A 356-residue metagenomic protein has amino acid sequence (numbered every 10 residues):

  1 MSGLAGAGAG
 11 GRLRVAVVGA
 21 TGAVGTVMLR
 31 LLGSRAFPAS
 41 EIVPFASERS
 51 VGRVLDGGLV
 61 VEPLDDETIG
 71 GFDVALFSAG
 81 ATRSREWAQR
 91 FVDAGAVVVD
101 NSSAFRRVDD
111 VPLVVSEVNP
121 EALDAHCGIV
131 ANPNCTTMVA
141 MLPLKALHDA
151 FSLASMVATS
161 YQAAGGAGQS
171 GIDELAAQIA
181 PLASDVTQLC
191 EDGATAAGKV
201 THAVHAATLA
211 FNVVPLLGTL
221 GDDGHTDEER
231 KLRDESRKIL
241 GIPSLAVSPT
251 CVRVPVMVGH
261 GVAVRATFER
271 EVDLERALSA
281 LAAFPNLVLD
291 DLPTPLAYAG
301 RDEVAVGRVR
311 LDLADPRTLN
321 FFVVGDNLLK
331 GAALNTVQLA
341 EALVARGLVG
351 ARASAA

Functional and structural regions predicted by a protein language model:
M1-A207, L245-A246, R270, A297-G300 (+5 more regions): N-terminal Rossmann-like NAD(P) cofactor-binding subdomain of oxidoreductases, focused on the glycine-rich
T201-C251: Oxyanion-binding "anion nests"
T250-P255, P293-L296: Short, solvent-exposed loop/turn elements at beta->coil junctions and helix N-caps that rim active or binding pockets
R253-P255, G325-K330: Glycine-rich phosphate/pyrophosphate-binding beta-alpha loops
M257-V262: Conserved glycine-rich beta-strand-loop-beta hairpin in the small C-terminal domain of fold type I
R265-T267: Short hydrophobic/aromatic beta-strand micro-patches that form the beta-sheet surface supporting nucleotide- or nucleic
L274-F284: Short amphipathic alpha-helices in soluble, non-transmembrane regions that often serve as interface/regulatory elements
P285-E303: Conserved PLP cofactor-binding pocket of PLP-dependent enzymes
